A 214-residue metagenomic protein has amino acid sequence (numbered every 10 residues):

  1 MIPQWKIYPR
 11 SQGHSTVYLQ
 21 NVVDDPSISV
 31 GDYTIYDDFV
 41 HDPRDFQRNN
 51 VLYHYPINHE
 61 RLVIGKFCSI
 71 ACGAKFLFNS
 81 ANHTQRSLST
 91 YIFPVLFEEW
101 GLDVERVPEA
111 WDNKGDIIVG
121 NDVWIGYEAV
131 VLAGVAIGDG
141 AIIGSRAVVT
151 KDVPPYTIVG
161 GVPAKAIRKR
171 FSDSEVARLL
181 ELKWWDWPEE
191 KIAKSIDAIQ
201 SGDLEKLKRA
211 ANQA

Functional and structural regions predicted by a protein language model:
M1-Q20: N-terminal capping/interface segment
W5, S69-A71, V176: Hydrophobic transmembrane alpha-helix bundles
T16-H83, P94, E99, R106-I167: Structural signal for interior beta-strand "rungs" in well-ordered beta-sheet cores of soluble enzyme domains
V23, L88, L207: Short clusters of hydrophobic/aromatic residues that line enzyme substrate/ligand-binding pockets
T84-T90: Short, basic/polar amphipathic helix motif occurring as a linker/hinge flanking DNA-binding modules in transcription
S87, A141, D197-A198: Short secondary-structure boundary/hinge segments and terminal tails
P94, G101-V131, P163-A214: C-terminal segments of enzyme domains that contribute to small-molecule binding surfaces
